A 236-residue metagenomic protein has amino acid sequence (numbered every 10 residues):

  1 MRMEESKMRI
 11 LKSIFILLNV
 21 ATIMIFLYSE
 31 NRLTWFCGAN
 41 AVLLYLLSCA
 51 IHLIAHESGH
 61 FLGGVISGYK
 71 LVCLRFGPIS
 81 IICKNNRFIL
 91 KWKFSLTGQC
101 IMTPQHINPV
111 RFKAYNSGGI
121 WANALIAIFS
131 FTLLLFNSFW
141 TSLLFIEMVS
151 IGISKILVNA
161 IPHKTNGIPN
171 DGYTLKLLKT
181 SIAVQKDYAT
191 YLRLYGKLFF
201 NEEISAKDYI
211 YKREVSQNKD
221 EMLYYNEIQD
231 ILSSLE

Functional and structural regions predicted by a protein language model:
M1-Y45: Topogenic membrane-insertion module of multi-pass membrane proteins
T34-A55, S142-L157: Membrane-embedded alpha-helical segments that form the functional core of polytopic membrane enzymes, especially those
L43-Q105: Small-residue-rich helix-interface/hinge motifs
Q105-L198: Hydrophobic transmembrane alpha-helical segments that form the core helix bundle of multi-pass membrane enzymes
K186-A189, D220-I228: Generic helix N-cap/helix-start motif at coil->alpha-helix transitions
L192, I228-Q229, S233: "A position-specific structural signal for the A-helix of alpha-solenoid helical repeats
K197-K212, E236: Helix-turn-helix repeat elements of alpha-solenoid scaffolds
Y211-E221: Solenoid-like repeat scaffolds
